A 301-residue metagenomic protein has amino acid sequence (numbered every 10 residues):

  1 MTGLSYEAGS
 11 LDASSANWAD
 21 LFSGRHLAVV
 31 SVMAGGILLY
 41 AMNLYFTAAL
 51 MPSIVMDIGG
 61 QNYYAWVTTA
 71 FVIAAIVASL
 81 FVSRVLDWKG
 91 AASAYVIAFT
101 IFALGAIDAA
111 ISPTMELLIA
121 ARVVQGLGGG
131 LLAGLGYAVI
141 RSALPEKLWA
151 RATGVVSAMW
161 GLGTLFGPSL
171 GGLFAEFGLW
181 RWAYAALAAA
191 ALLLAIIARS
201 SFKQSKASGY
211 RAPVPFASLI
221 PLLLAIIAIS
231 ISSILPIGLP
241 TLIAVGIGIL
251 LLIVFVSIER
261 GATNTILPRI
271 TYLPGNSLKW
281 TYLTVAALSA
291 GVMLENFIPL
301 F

Functional and structural regions predicted by a protein language model:
M1-M42: Cytosolic juxtamembrane N-terminal segment immediately preceding the first transmembrane helix of multi-pass
N17-R25, V29, M56-G59, A110 (+6 more regions): Membrane-helix interfacial "entry" motifs
H26-N43, T47-A49, G59-A70, A74-S83 (+5 more regions): 12-transmembrane solute porter fold
V32, L39, M51, I101 (+11 more regions): Hydrophobic residues within membrane-embedded alpha-helical segments of Major Facilitator Superfamily
L50-I54, V139, A143, S201 (+1 more regions): A residue-level signal for alpha-helical anchor/packing sites in multi-pass solute transporters
V82-F216: Helix-loop-helix hairpins in multi-pass membrane proteins, especially solute transporters
I97, G130, L222, V292-M293: Transmembrane alpha-helical core positions of polytopic small-molecule transporters
E176-L283, L288-G291: Hydrophobic transmembrane-helix bundles of small-molecule transporters
